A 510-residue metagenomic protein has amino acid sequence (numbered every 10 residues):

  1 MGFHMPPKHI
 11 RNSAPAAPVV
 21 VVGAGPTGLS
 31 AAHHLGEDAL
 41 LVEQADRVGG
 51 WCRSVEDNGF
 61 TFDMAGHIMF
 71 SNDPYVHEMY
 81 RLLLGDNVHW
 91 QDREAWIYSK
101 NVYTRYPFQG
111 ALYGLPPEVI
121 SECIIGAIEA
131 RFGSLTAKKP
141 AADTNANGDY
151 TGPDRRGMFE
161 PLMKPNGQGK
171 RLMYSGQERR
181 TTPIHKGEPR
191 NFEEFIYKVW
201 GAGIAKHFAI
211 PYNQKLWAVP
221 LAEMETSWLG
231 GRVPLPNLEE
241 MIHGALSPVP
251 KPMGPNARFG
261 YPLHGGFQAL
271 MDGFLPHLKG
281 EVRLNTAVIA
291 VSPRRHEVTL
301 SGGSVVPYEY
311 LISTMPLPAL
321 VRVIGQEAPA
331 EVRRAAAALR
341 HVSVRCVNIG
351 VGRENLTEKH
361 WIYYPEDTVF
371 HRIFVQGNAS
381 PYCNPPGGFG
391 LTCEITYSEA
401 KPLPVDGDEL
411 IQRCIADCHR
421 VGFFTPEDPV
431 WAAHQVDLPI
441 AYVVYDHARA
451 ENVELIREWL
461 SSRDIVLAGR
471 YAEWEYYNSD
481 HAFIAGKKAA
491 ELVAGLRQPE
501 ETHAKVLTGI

Functional and structural regions predicted by a protein language model:
G2, T286-F423, A450, W459 (+1 more regions): Mid-domain catalytic core of redox enzymes that form a hydrophobic substrate pocket/lid adjacent to a catalytic redox
G2-A14, S54, P107-Q109, I373-I510: Conserved flavin/dinucleotide-binding core of flavoenzymes
A17-L41: N-terminal Rossmann-like FAD-binding beta1-loop-alpha1 element of flavoenzymes
T27, R47, P318: Conserved Rossmann-like nucleotide-cofactor binding loop
G36-D57: Glycine-rich FAD pyrophosphate-binding loop
S54, N58-Q91, G126, E194 (+1 more regions): Conserved FAD-binding subdomain of flavin-dependent enzymes
S54, V76-K100, R105, G203-H207 (+2 more regions): A short alpha-helix-loop-beta-strand transition element characteristic of N-terminal alpha/beta dinucleotide-binding
Y113, I120, I128, F132 (+2 more regions): Active-site/ligand-binding neighborhood in enzyme catalytic cores
